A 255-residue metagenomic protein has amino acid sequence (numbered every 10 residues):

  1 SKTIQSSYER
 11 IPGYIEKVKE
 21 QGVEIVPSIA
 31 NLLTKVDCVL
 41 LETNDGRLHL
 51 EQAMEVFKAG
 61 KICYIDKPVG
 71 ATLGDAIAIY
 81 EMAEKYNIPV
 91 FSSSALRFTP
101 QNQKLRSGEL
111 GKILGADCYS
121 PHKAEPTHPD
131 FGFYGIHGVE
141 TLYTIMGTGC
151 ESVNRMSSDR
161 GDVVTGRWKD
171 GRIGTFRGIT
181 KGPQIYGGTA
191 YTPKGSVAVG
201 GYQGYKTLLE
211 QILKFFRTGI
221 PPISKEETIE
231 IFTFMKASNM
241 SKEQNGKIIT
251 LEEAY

Functional and structural regions predicted by a protein language model:
S1-A59, I77-Y86, G147-T148, K242-Q244 (+1 more regions): N-terminal glycine-/serine-/threonine-rich beta1-alpha1-beta2 phosphate-ribose binding loop of Rossmann-like
P27, I65, S92-S94, N154-S157: Short loop/edge segments at beta-strand edges and connector loops that shape dinucleotide/nucleotide cofactor-binding
N31, V36-T43, R217-Y255: C-terminal helix-rich "cap/oligomerization" subdomain common to oxidoreductases
Y64, V69-H128: A contiguous active-site-proximal alpha/beta segment in oxidoreductase catalytic domains
N102, G138-V139, Y205, L209 (+1 more regions): A general structural signal for well-ordered alpha-helical segments in protein cores
A116-P183, E226-T233, Y255: Rossmann-like dinucleotide-binding domain that binds NAD(P)(H)
D170-R172, P193-V197, K247: Short acidic/polar mixed-charge low-complexity motifs
G182-I220: Interdomain hinge/lid region at the active-site interface of Rossmann-like NAD(P)-dependent oxidoreductases
